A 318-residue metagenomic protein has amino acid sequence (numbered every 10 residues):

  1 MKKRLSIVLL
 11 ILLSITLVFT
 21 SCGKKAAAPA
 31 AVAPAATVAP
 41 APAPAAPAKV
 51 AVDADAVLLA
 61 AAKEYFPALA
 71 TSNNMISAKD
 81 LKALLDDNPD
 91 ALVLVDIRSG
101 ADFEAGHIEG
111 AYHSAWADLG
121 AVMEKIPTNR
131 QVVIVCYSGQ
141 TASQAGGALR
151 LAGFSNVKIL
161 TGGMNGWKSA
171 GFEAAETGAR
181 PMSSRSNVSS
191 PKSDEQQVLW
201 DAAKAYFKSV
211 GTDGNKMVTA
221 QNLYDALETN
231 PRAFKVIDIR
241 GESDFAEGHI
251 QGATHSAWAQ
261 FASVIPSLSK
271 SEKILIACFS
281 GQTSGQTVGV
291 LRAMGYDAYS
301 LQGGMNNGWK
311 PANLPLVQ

Functional and structural regions predicted by a protein language model:
M1-V8: Bacterial N-terminal signal peptides that target proteins for export
R4, L17-N88, F103-Q131, Q140-Q221 (+3 more regions): Rhodanese-like catalytic fold shared by cysteine-dependent sulfurtransferases and DSP/PTP-type phosphatases
L10-V18: Bacterial N-terminal signal peptides
A91-D96, A233-D238: Structural scaffold elements adjacent to functional motifs in cytosolic proteins
I97-A101, I239-D244: Short, polar loop motifs at secondary-structure junctions
